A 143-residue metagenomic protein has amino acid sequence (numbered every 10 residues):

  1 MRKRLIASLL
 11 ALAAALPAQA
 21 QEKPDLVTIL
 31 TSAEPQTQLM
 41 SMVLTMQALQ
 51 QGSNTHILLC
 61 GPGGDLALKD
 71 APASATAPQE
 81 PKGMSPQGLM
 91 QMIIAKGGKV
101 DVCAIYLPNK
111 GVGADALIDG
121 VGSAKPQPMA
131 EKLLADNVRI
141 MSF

Functional and structural regions predicted by a protein language model:
M1-R4: Positively charged n-region of N-terminal signal peptides that target proteins for export
A7-A15: Bacterial N-terminal signal peptides
L16-Q21: Sec/Tat signal peptide C-region and signal peptidase I cleavage site
K23-L26, G52-H56, K96-K99, D136-R139: Loop/turn elements at helix/coil->beta-strand transitions in domains of secreted/extracellular proteins
V27-Q38, A67: Short, glycine-rich nucleotide/cofactor-binding loops
M42-K82: N-terminal, post-signal-peptide region of Sec/Tat-exported proteins
T76-D101: A glycine-rich helix N-cap at a beta->alpha junction
A114, D119-F143: C-terminal partner/receptor-binding element of secreted or periplasmic proteins
